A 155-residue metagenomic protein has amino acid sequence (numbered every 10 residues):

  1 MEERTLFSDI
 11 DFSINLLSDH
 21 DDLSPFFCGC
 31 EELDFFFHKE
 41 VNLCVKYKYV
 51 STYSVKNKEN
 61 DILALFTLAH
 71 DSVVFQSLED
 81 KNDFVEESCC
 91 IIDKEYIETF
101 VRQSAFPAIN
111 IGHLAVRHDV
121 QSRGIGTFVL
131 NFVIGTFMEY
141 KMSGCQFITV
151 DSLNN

Functional and structural regions predicted by a protein language model:
M1-G29: Conserved N-terminal entry element of GNAT/NAT acetyltransferase domains
C30-E40: Hotspots on structured nucleic-acid-binding interfaces, especially in canonical RNA/DNA-binding domains
N42-S54, D61-A64, H70-E79: A short helix-loop-beta-strand connector motif used in the catalytic cores of GNAT acetyltransferases and, in some
V50-S54, L65, A108, H113 (+1 more regions): Short hydrophobic/aromatic beta-strand element in the GNAT-like acyltransferase core that lines or flanks the acyl-donor
T67-H113: Conserved acyl-donor/pantetheine-binding loop and adjacent beta-alpha core of acyl/acetyltransferases and related
G112-S122: A short, internal acetyl-CoA/4′-phosphopantetheine-binding micro-motif in the GNAT/acyltransferase core
S122-G135: Conserved acetyl-CoA-binding loop-helix of GNAT-fold acetyltransferases
L130, F137-S152: Conserved GNAT acetyl-CoA-binding A-motif
